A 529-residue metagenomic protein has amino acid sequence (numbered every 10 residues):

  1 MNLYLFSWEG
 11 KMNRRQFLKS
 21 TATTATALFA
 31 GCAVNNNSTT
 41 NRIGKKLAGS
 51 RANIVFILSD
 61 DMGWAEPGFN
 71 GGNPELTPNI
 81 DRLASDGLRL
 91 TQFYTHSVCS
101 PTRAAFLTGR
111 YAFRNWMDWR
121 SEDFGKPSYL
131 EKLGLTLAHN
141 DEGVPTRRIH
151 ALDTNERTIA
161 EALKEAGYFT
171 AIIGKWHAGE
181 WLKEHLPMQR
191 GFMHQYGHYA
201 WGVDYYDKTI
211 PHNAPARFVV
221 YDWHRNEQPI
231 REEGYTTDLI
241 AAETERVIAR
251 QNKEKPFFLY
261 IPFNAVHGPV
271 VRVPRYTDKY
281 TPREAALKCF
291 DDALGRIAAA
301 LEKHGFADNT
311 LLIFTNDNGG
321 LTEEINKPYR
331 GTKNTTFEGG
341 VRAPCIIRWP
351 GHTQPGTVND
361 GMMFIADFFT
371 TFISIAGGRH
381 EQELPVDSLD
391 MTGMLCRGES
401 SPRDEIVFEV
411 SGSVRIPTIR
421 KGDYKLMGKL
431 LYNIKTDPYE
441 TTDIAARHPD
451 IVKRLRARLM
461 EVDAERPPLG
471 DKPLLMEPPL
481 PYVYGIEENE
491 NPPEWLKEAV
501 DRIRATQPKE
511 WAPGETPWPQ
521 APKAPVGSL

Functional and structural regions predicted by a protein language model:
N2-L5, Q16-N36: N-terminal export signals
L3, W8-G10, T24, N41-A52 (+6 more regions): Long, internal low-complexity/basic segments
G49-S50, G72-T77, Y94-V98, T146-R157 (+7 more regions): A short beta-strand-to-alpha-helix junction
R51-G63, R82-L83, Q92, F106-T108 (+9 more regions): Beta-strand elements within well-structured catalytic alpha/beta cores of enzymes that handle phosphate/sulfate esters
N73-A104, G109-F113, F169-A171, M193-Y199: Short, structured active-site-proximal loop/turn typified by the sulfatase FGly-forming signature C/S-X-P-X-R
E75, L182-G191, P269-P274, K279 (+4 more regions): Histidine-centered active-site microenvironments of extracellular/periplasmic hydrolases and transferases
E122-F169, H177-F257, F263-R272: Formylglycine-dependent
M193-H194, H198-D204, G320-I325, K333-E338 (+4 more regions): C-terminal cap/loop subdomain of S1 sulfatases and analogous C-terminal strand-loop tails that border
